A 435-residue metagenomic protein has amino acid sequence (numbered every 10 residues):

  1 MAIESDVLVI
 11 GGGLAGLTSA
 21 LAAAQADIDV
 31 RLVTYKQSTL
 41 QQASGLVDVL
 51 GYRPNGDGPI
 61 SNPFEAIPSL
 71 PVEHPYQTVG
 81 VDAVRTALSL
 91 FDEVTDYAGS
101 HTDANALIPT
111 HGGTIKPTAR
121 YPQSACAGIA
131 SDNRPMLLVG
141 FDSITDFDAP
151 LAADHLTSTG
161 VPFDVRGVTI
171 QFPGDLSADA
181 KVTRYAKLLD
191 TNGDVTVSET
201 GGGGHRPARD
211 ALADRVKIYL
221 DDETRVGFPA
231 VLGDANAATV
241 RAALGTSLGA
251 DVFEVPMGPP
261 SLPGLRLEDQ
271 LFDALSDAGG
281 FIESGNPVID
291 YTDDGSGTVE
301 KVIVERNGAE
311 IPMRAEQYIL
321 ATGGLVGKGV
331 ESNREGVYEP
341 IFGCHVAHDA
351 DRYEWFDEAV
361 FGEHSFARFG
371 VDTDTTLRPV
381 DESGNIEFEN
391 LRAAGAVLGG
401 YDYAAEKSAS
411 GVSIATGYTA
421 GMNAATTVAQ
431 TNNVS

Functional and structural regions predicted by a protein language model:
A2-A15, R31-V33, P135-G140: Beta1/beta-strand and adjacent pyrophosphate-binding region of the FAD-binding site in flavoprotein oxidoreductases
V7-I10, V33, M313-G324, G417: Short hydrophobic core segments
L8, G12, A24-G45: Glycine-rich FAD pyrophosphate-binding loop
T34-V72, F172-K187, G411: Conserved N-terminal glycine-rich FAD pyrophosphate-binding loop of Rossmann-like flavoproteins
I144, N307-G308, A315-Q317, A321-K328 (+1 more regions): Glycine-/small-residue-rich beta->alpha transition segments that form the dinucleotide
A153-T157, L189-G193, G204-L220, V226 (+2 more regions): Helical element adjacent to the flavin cofactor pocket in flavoenzyme catalytic cores
F272, D290-P312, Y318: Conserved beta-strand-loop-beta-strand element in the redox core of flavoprotein oxidoreductases
V330-R334, F388-E389, V397-N433: A conserved FAD-binding loop/helix module that cradles the flavin
